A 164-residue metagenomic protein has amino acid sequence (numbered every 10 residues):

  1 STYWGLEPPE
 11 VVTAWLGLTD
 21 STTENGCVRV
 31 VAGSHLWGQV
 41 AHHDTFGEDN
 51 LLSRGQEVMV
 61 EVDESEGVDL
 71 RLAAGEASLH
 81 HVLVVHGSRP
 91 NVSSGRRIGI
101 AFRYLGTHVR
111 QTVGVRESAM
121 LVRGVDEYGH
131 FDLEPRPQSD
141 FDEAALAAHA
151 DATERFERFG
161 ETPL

Functional and structural regions predicted by a protein language model:
S1, L18-D20, S34: Short, flexible active-site-adjacent loop segments at beta-strand->alpha-helix junctions, enriched in small/polar
S1, L52-E64, S94-R96, G114-L121: Short, surface-exposed loop/helix-turn segments at secondary-structure junctions that function as lids/hinges flanking
S1-L6, H43: Non-heme Fe(II)-dependent double-stranded beta-helix
G5-T23, R71-A74, L79, R103-G106: Short, conserved beta-strand element in jelly-roll/cupin
T13, V28, A77, G95-G99: Structural motif
L16-N25, A41-N50, D151-T162: Short N-terminal helix-initiation segments at or just after the protein's N-terminus
T23-R89: Double-stranded beta-helix
L83-L164: Non-heme Fe(II)/2-oxoglutarate
